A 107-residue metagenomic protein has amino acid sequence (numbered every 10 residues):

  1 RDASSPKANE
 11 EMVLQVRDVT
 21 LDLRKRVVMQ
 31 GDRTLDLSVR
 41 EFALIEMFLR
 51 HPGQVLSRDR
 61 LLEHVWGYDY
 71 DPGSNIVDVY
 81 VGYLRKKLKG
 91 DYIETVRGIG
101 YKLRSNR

Functional and structural regions predicted by a protein language model:
R1-Q15: Basic, amphipathic DNA-recognition helix from helix-turn-helix-like DNA-binding domains
S4-K7, K86-L88, S105-R107: Intrinsically disordered, low-complexity protein-interaction/activation regions
V13-V27, R107: Short boundary/linker motifs that mark transitions into or out of structured domains
K25-Y92, R97: Positively charged, aromatic-enriched patches within helix-turn-helix-type DNA-binding elements, predominantly
I99-R104: Minor-groove-contacting beta-hairpin "wing" of winged helix-turn-helix DNA-binding domains
